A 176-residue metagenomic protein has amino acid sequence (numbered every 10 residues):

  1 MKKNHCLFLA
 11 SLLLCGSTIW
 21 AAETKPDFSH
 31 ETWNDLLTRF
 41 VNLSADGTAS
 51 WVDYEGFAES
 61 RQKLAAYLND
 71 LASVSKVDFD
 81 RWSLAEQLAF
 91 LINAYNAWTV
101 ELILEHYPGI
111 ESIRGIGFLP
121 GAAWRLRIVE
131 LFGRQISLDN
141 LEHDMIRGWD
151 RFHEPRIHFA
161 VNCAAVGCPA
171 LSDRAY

Functional and structural regions predicted by a protein language model:
M1-F8: Bacterial N-terminal signal peptides that target proteins for export
L9-G16: Bacterial N-terminal signal peptides
T18-A21: Sec/Tat signal peptide C-region and signal peptidase I cleavage site
E23-R81, A85-F90, T99-Y176: Interaction/scaffold regions that mediate signaling and macromolecular assembly across diverse proteins
